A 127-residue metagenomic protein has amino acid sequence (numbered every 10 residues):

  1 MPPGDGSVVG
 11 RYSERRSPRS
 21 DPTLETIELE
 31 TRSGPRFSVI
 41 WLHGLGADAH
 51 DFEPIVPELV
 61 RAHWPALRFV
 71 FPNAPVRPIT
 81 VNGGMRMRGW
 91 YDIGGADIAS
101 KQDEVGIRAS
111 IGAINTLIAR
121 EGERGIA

Functional and structural regions predicted by a protein language model:
P2-P3, G10, E14-I126: Serine-hydrolase catalytic machinery in alpha/beta-hydrolase-like enzymes
